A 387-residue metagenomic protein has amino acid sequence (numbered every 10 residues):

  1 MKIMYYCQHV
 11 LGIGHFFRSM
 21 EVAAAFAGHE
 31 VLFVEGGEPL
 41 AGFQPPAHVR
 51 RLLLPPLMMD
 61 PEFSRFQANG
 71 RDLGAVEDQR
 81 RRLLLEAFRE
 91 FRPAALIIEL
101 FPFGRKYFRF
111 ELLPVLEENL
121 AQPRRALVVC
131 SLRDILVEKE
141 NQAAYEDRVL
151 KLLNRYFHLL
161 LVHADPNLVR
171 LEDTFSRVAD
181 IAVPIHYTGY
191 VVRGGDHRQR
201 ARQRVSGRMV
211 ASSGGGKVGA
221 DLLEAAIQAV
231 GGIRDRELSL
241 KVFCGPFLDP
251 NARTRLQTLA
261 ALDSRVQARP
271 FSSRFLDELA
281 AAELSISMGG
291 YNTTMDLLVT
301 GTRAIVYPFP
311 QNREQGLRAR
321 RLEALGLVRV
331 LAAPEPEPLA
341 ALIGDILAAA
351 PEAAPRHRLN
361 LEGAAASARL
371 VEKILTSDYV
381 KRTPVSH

Functional and structural regions predicted by a protein language model:
C7, A25-A75, Q79-E86, P246: Conserved nucleotide-sugar phosphate-binding/catalytic loop shared by glycosyltransferases and other
I13, E38, R274-L317: A donor-sugar binding/catalytic signature common to diverse glycosyltransferases and related nucleotide-sugar
H15-F26: Short amphipathic alpha-helix
A23, F175-R177, Y190-L284: Donor-nucleotide binding loops and adjacent catalytic segments primarily of GT-B fold Leloir glycosyltransferases
A87-F88, R92-P102, T302: Proline-aspartate-enriched helix->loop->beta-strand connector
F110, V115-Y187: Active-site-proximal region of nucleotide-activated glycan assembly enzymes, centered on histidine/acidic-rich loops
N312-L342: Change "using UDP/GDP/dTDP sugars" to "using nucleotide sugars
D345-H387: C-terminal amphipathic helix plus adjacent low-complexity, charged tail appended to glycosyltransferase catalytic
